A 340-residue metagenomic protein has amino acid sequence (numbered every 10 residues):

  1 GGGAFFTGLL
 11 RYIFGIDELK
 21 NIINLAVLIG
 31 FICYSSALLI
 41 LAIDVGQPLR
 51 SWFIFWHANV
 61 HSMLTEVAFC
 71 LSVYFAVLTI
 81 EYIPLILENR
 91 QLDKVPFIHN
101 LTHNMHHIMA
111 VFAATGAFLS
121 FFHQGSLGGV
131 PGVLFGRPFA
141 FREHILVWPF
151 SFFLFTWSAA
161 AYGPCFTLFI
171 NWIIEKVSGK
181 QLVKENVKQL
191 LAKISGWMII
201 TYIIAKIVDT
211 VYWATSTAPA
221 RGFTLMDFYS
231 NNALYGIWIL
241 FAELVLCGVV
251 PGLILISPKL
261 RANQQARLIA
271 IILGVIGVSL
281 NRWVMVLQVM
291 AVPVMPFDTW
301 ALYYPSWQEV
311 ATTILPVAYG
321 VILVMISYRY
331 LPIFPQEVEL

Functional and structural regions predicted by a protein language model:
G1-W52, L64-C70, V77: Membrane helical hairpin/interfacial module
T7-L9, E81-Y82, G252-I254, L323-Y328: Alpha-helical transmembrane segments
G15-L19, W56, V60, L71-V73 (+3 more regions): Long, contiguous internal "core" modules enriched in hydrophobic/ aromatic residues
V27-F31, C70-S72, A113-A114, E243-L244 (+1 more regions): Hydrophobic H-region at the start of alpha-helical membrane spans
L38-V45, F118-P131, V324, Y328: Alpha-helical transmembrane segments of multi-pass membrane proteins
A42-V45, A205-P219, N281-A291: Membrane-interface helix-loop junctions at the exits of transmembrane helices
I54-A68, P293-Y304: Functional transmembrane or membrane-interface alpha-helices that line membrane-embedded catalytic, ligand-binding
N263-L340: TerminUS-proximal long segments
